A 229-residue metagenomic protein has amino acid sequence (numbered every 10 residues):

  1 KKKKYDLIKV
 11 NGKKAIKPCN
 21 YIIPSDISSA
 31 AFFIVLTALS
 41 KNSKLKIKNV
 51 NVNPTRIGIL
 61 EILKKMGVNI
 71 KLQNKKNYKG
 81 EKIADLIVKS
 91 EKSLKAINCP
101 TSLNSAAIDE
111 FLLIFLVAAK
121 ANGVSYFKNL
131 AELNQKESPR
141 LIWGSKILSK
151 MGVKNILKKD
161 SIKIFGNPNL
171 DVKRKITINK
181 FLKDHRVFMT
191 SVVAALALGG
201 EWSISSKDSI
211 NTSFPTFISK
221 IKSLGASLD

Functional and structural regions predicted by a protein language model:
K1-D229: Short, structured segments at the rim of ligand-binding sites
